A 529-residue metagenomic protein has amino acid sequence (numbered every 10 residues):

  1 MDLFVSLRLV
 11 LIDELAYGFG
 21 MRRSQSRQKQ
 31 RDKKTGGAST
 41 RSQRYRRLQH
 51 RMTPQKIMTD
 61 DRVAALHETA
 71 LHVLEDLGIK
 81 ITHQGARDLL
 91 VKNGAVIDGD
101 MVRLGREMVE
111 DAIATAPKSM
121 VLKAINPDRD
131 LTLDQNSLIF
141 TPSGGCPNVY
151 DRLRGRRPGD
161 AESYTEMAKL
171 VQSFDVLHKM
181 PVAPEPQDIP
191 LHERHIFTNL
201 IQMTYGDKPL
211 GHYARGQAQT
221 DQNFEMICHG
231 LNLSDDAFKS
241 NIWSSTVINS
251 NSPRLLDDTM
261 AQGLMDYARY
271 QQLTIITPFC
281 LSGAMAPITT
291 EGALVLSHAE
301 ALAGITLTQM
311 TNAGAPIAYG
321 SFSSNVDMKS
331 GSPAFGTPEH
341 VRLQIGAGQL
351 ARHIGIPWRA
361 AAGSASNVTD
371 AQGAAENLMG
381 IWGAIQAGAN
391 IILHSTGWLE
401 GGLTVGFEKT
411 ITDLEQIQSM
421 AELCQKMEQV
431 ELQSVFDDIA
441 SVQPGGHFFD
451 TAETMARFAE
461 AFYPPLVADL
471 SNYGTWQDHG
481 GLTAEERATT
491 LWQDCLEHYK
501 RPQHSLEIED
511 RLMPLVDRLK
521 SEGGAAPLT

Functional and structural regions predicted by a protein language model:
M1-G20: N-terminal amphipathic/basic-hydrophobic helices that include classical n-h-c signal peptides and signal-anchor
R22-Y45, I57-E68, L77, T82-L89 (+1 more regions): Catalytic-core signal marking the mid-to-C-terminal active-site face
S42-R47, R62-A64, L71, L133-L153 (+1 more regions): N-terminal small/glycine-rich loop or linker at the start of catalytic domains across soluble metabolic enzymes
M52-Q55, S330-F335, G363-T369, G397-K409: Short beta-alpha connecting loops at secondary-structure transitions that line or flank enzyme active sites
K80-R87, D98-M101, H178, A237-N241 (+7 more regions): Flexible, glycine/charged-enriched surface loops at secondary-structure junctions
Q84-G155: Glycine-rich, N-terminal phosphate-binding loop and its surrounding beta-alpha-beta segment
P158-N390: Helix-rich catalytic cores of soluble enzyme domains
